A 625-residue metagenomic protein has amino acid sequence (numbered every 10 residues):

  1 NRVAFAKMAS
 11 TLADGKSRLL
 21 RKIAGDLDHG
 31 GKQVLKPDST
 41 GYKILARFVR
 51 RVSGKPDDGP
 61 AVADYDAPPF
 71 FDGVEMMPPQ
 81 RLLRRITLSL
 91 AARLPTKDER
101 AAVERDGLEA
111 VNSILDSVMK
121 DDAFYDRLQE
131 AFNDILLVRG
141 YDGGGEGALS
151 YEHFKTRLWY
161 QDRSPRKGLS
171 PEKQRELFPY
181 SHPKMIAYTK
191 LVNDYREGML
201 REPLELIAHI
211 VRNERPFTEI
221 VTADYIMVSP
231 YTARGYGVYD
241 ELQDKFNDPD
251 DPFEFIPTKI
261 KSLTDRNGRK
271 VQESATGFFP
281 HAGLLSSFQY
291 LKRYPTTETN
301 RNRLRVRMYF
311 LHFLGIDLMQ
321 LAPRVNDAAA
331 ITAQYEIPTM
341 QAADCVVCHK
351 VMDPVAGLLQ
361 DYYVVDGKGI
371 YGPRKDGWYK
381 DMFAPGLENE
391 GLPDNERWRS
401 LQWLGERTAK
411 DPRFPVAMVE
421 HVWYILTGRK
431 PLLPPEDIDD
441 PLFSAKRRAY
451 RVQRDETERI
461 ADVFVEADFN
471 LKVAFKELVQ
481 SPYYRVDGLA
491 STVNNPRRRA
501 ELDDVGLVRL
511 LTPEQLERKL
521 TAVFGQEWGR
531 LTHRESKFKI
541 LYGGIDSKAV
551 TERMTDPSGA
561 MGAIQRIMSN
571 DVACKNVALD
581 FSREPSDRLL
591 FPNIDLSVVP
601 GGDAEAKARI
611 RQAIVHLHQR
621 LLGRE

Functional and structural regions predicted by a protein language model:
N1, A13-K16, R21, L27-L45 (+6 more regions): Sequence context surrounding c-type heme c attachment/ligation sites in exported
N1-V138, R234, D376-L432, D439-L442 (+2 more regions): Aromatic- and Gly/Pro-enriched helix-to-coil junctions and flexible linker segments
L19, L82-L90, I114-M119, L128-L136 (+9 more regions): Short alpha-helical scaffolding segments that buttress acidic/His motifs in well-ordered protein cores
Q33-V34, A61-V62, K97-A102, L128-D134 (+10 more regions): Short coil/turn segments at secondary-structure boundaries
K55, R93-K97, F124-D126, L137-G145 (+7 more regions): Secretory-pathway/luminal and periplasmic proteins that interact with or process carbohydrate-rich
P56-M77, L83-R93, D98-D121, D361-N389 (+1 more regions): Substrate/cofactor-recognition hotspot
V74-L83, G107-A110, K120, F124 (+18 more regions): Secondary-structure capping and boundary motifs in well-ordered enzyme cores
Q129-Y236, D240, D250-S262, R269-T276 (+3 more regions): Non-catalytic, conformational "gating/processing" segments within enzyme and secreted inhibitor domains
